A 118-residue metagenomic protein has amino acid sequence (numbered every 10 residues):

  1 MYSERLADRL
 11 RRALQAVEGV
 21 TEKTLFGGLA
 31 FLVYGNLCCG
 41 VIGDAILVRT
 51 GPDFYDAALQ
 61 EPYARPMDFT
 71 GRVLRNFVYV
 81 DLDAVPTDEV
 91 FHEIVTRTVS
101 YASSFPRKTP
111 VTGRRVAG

Functional and structural regions predicted by a protein language model:
M1-G118: Charge-dense, helix-prone N-terminal extensions
